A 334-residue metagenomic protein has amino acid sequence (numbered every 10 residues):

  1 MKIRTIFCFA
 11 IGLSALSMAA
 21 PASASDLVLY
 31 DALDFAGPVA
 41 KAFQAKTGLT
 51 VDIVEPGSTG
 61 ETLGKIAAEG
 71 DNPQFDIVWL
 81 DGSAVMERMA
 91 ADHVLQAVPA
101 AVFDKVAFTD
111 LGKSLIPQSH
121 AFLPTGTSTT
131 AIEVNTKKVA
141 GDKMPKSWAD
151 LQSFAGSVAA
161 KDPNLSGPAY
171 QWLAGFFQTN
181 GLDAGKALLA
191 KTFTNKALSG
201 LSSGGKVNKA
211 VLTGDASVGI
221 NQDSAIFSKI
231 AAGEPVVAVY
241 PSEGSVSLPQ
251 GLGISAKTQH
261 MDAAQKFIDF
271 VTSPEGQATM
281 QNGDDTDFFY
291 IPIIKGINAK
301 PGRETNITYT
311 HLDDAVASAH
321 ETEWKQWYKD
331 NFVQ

Functional and structural regions predicted by a protein language model:
A19-P21: N-terminal signal peptide c-region/cleavage motif recognized by signal peptidases
A24-R88: Early extracytoplasmic/lumenal segment of secretory-pathway proteins
V39, G156-N164, F270-I294: Periplasmic-binding protein-like
T59-E61, Q74-D215: Extracytoplasmic ligand-binding site segments that recognize negatively charged/polar headgroups
A84-R88, L212, A216-P235, D284: A ligand-binding cleft/hinge motif common to bilobed small-molecule-binding domains
K105, L188-T194, S199-L201, A232-A256 (+1 more regions): Periplasmic-binding protein-like
E133-K138, L173, L248-H260, T279-M280: A bilobed periplasmic-binding-protein/Venus flytrap-type ligand-binding module shared by bacterial periplasmic
Q277-Q334: C-terminal capping/gating helix-and-loop segments adjacent to ligand/active sites or protein-protein/ligand interfaces
